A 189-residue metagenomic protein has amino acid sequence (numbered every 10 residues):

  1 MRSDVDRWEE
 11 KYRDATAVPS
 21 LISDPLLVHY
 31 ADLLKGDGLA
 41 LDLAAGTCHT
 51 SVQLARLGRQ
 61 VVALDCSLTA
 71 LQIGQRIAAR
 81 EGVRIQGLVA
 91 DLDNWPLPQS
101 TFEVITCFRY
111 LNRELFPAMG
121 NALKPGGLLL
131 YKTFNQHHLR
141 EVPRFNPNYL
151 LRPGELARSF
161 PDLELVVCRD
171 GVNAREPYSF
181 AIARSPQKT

Functional and structural regions predicted by a protein language model:
M1-K35: Conserved class I S-adenosyl-L-methionine
D37-G46: Conserved class I S-adenosyl-L-methionine
S67-T69: Conserved SAM/SAH-binding beta-strand->alpha-helix loop
G74-Q75: Conserved SAM-binding loop
E81-L92: Conserved SAM-binding strand-loop segment of SAM-dependent methyltransferases
L97-V104: A short acidic, Gly/Pro-enriched loop at the edge of an enzyme's catalytic core that lines a small-molecule cofactor
G127-F134: Conserved beta-strand signature within the Rossmann-like core of class I S-adenosyl-L-methionine
G171-T189: Core SAM-dependent methyltransferase catalytic element
